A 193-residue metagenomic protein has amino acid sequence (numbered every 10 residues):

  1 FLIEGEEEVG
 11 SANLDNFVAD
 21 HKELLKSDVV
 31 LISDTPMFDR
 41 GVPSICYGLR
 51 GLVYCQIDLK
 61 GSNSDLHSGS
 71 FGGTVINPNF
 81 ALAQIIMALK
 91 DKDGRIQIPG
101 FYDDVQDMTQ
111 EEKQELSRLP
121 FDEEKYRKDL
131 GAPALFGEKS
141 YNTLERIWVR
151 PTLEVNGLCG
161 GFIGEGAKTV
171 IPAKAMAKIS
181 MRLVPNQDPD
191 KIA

Functional and structural regions predicted by a protein language model:
F1-G10, C55-L59, G72-K92, I179: Alpha-helical metal-binding/catalytic segments enriched in His/Glu/Asp
F1-G48: Acidic/histidine-rich catalytic neighborhood of metal-dependent amide-processing enzymes
E23, F38, Y47, S68-G160 (+2 more regions): Acidic-enriched catalytic cores of C-N bond-cleaving enzymes acting on peptides and small amides
I32, Q56-D58, Q97, E154-G157 (+1 more regions): Structured core elements
S44-K60: Flexible glycine/proline-rich, aromatic-decorated loop/lid segments
N63-D65, S180-P189: A generic structural motif
N63-G69, G164-E165: Short small-residue beta-strand/loop micro-motif enriched in glycine and branched aliphatics
E154-R182: Glycine/acidic-rich beta-strand-loop module
